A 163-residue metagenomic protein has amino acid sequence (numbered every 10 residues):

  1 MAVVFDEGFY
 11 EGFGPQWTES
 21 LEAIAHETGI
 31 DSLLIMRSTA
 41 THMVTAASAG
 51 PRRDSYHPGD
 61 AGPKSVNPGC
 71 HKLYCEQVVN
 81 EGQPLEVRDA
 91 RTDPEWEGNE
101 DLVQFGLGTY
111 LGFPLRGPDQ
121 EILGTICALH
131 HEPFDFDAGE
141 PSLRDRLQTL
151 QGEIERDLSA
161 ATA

Functional and structural regions predicted by a protein language model:
M1-P15, A160: Signal-transmission linkers at sensory-effector interfaces
A2-V3, G124-A163: Juxtadomain coupling helices with adjacent low-complexity linkers
D6, T18-E27, L33, Q77 (+4 more regions): Amphipathic alpha-helical regulatory segments at dimerization interfaces that relay allosteric signals between sensory
Y10-S48: Helix-loop-beta substructure at the N-terminus of cytosolic sensory domains that couple signal/ligand detection
S32, G112, T125: Short hydrophobic/aromatic beta-strand element in the GNAT-like acyltransferase core that lines or flanks the acyl-donor
S38, M43, D54-G98: Regulatory sensory and allosteric helical modules in signal-transduction proteins and certain transcription factors
C75, R116-H130: Sensory-domain boundary capping and coupling elements
T109-G117: A short, aliphatic-rich beta-strand micro-motif
